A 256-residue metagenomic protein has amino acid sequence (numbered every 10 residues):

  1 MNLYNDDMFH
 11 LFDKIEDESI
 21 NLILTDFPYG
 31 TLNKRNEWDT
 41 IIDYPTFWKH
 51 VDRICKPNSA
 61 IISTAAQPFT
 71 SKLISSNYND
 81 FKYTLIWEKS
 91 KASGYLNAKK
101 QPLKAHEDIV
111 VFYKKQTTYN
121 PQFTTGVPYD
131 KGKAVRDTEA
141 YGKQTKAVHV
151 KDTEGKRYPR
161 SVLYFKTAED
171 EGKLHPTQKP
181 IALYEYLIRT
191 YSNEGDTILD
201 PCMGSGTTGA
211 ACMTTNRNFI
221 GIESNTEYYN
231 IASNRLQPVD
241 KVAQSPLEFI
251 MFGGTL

Functional and structural regions predicted by a protein language model:
M1-G221, N225-I231, L256: Core catalytic lobe of class I
S233-L247: Short, conserved SAM-binding/catalytic segment of Class I S-adenosyl-L-methionine-dependent methyltransferases
Q244-L256: Acidic, low-complexity intrinsically disordered tails
